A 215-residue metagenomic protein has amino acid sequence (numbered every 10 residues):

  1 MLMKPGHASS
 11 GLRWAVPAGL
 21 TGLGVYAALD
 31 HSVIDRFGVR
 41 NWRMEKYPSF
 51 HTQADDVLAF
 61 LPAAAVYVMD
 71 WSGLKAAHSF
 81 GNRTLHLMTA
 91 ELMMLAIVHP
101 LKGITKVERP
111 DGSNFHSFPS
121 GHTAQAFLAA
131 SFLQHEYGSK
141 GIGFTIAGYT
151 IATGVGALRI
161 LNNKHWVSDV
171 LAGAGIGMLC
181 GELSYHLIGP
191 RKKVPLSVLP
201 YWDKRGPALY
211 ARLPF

Functional and structural regions predicted by a protein language model:
M1-G22, Y26, H51-D55, K75-H86 (+1 more regions): Replace "edges of transmembrane helices
V25, L29-D30, A64-V68, I97: Hydrophobic membrane-targeting signal helices
D30-W42: Membrane-interface helix-loop junction between the first two transmembrane segments
R40-K46, S113-F115: Flexible, solvent-exposed loop segments that connect beta-strands
E45-A65: Interfacial helix-start motif at the membrane-water boundary
M69-K75: Polybasic, low-complexity association/targeting segments
